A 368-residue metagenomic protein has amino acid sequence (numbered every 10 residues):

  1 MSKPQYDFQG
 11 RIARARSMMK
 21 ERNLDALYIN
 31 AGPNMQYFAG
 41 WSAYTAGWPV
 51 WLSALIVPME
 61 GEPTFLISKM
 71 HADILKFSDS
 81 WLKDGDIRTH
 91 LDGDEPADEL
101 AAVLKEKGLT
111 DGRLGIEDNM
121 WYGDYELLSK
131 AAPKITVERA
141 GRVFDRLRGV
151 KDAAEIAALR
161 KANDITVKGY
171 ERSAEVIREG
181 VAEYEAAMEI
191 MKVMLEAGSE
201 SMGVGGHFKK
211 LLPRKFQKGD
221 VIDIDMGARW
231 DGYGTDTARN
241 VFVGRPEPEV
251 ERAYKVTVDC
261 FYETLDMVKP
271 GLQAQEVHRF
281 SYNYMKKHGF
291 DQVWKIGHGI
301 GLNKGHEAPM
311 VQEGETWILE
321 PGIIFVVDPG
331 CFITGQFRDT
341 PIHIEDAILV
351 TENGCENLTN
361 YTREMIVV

Functional and structural regions predicted by a protein language model:
M1-V368: Active-site neighborhoods and metal-handling regions in enzymes and metal-associated proteins
